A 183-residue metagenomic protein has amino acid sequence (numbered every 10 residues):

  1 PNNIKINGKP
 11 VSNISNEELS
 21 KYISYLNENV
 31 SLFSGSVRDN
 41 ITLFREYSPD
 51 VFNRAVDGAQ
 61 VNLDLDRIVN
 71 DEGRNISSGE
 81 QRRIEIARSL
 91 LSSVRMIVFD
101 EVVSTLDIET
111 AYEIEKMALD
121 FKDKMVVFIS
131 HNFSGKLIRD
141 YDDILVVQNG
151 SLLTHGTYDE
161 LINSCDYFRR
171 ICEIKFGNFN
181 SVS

Functional and structural regions predicted by a protein language model:
P1, V30-D71, S93, Y167-R170: Conserved "ABC signature" C-loop
N2-P10, L19: Conserved ABC transporter NBD signature motif
N75-I84, A111: ABC ATPase nucleotide-binding domain signature region
I86, I129: Hydrophobic anchor residue at the start of the ABC signature
I97-E101: Catalytic Walker B motif of ABC-type/P-loop ATPase nucleotide-binding domains
A111-D123, S134: Helical segment within the ABC ATPase nucleotide-binding domain
R139-S183: C-terminal portion of ABC ATPase nucleotide-binding domains
